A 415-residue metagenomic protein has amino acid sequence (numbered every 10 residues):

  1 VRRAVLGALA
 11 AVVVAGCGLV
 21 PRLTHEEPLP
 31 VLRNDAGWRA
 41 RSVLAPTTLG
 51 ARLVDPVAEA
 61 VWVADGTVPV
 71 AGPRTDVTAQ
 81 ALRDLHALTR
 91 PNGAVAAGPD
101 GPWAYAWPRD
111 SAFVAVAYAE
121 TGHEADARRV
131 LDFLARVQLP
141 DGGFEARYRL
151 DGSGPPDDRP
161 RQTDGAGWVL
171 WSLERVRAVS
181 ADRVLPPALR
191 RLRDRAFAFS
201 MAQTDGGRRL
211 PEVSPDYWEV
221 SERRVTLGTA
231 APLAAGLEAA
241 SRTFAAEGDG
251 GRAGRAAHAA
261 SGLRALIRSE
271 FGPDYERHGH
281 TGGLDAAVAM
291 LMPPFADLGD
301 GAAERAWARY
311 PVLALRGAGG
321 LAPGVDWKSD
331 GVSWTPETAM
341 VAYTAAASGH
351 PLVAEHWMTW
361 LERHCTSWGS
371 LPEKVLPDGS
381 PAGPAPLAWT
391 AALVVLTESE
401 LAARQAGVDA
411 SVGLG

Functional and structural regions predicted by a protein language model:
V1-R22: Secretory targeting and sorting signals
G16-A106, R128-R129, F133, G142-F144 (+1 more regions): Low-complexity, Ser/Thr/Pro/Gly-enriched N-terminal "stalk/linker" regions
R22-T24, R159-V176, T281-G301, E337-G415: C-terminal capping/lid segments that line or modulate ligand- or cofactor-binding pockets
A58-G72, A112-E124, W168-V184, P232-D249 (+3 more regions): Well-ordered alpha-helical scaffold segments within catalytic/enzyme domains
P73, V77-A81, G122-V137, D182-Q203 (+5 more regions): Extended, well-ordered alpha-helical scaffold segments
R83-Y105, Q138-P156, S200-R223, A265-L284 (+3 more regions): Glycine- and aromatic-rich loop/turn segments at beta-sheet edges
A104-T204, A230, A385-A403: Aromatic-rich carbohydrate-recognition surfaces in CAZymes
P160-D164, R224-A235, A245-A339: Extended ligand-binding clefts on enzyme/binding-domain cores
